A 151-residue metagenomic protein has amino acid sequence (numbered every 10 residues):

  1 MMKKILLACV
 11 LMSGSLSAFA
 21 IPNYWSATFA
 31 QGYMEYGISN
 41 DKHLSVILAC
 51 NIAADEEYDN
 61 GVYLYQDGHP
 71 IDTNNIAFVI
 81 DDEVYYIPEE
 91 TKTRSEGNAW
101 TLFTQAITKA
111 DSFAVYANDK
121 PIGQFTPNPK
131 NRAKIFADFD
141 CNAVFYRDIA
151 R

Functional and structural regions predicted by a protein language model:
M1-I5: Positively charged n-region of N-terminal signal peptides that target proteins for export
L6-L7, I135: Sequence-pattern detector for short linear motifs and compositional/periodic biases rather than a specific fold
V10-L11, Q105: A general structural signal for short secondary-structure junctions and capping/turn motifs
S13-S17: N-terminal signal peptide c-region/cleavage motif recognized by signal peptidases
F19-R151: A generic "folded-domain core" signal
